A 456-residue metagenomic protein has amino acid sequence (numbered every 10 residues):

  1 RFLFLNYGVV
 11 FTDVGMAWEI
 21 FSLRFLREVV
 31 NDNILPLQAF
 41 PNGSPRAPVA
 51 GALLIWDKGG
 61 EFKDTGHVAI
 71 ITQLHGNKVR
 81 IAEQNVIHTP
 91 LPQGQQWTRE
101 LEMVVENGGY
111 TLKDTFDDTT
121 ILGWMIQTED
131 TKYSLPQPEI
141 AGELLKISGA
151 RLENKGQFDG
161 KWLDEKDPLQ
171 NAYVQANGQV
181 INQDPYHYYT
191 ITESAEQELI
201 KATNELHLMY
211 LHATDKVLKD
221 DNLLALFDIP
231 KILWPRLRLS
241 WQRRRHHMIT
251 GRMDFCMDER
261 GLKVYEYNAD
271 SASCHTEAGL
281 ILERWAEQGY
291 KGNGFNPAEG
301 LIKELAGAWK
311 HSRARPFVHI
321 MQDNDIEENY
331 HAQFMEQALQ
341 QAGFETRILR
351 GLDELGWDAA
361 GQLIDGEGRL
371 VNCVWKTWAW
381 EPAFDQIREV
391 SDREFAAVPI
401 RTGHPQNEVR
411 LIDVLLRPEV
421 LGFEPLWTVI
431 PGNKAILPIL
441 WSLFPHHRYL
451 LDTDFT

Functional and structural regions predicted by a protein language model:
R1-F25: N-terminal capping segments
L5-V9, D57, L443-H446: Short hydrophobic alpha-helical module
F11-D13, T89-L101, R448-D454: Acidic Ser/Thr/Pro-rich low-complexity disordered segments that often serve as glycosylated linkers/stalks around
W18-H88: ...with weaker cross-activation on analogous glycine-rich loops/strands in unrelated enzymes
L54, I81, M103, V318-I320: Hydrophobic beta-strand residues in large extracellular and virion-surface proteins
K63-Y133: Aromatic- and glycine-rich peptidoglycan recognition patches
K132-T456: Preference for protein termini
